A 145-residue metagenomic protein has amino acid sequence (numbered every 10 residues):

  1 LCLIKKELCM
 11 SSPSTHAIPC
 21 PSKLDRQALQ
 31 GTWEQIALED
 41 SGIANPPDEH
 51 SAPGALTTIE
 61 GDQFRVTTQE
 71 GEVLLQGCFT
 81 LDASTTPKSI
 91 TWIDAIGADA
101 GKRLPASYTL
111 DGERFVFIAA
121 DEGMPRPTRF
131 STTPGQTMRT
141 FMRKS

Functional and structural regions predicted by a protein language model:
S11-P13: CRL adaptor-proximal regions
T15-P19, K23, Q35-D48, E60-R129: Contiguous, well-ordered beta-strand patches that form the walls/edges of small beta-barrel/beta-sandwich domains
L29-T32: A glycine-anchored, Pro-Gly-centered beta-turn/N-cap motif
G135-M138: Acidic, glycine/polar-enriched metal-coordinating patches/loops that mediate binding to polyanionic ligands
T140-S145: Short beta-strand-to-coil "C-cap" segments at the C-terminal boundary of structured domains/repeats, marking
